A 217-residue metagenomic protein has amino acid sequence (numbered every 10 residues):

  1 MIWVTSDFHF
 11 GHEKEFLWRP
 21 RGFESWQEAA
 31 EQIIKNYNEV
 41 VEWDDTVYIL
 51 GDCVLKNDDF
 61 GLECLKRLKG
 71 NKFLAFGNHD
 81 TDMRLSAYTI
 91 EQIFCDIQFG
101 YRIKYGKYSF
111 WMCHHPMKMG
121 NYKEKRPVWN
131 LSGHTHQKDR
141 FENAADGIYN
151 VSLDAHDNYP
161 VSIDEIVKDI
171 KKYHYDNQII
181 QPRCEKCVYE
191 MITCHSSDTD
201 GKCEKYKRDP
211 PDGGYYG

Functional and structural regions predicted by a protein language model:
M1-G61, V151, A155: N-terminal active-site segment of His-dependent metallophosphoesterases
T5-S6, V47-D52, K72-N78, M112-C113 (+2 more regions): Active-site neighborhood of phospho(di)ester-bond hydrolases with catalytic His/Asp-centered motifs
F10, L55, D80, M117 (+1 more regions): Short, glycine/acidic-enriched loop or turn micro-motifs at the edges of active sites
E24-V40, G70-I90, D154-K172: A short, conserved beta-to-alpha structural element at the edge of catalytic cores that scaffolds binding
D44, K69-N71, K107, R126-P127: A general structural motif
L50-R67, F76, T81-D96, N121-K125 (+1 more regions): Metal-dependent catalytic neighborhoods of phosphoester/phosphodiester hydrolases
I90-I179: Conserved beta-sheet core of the metallophosphoesterase superfamily
I179-G217: Cysteine-centered metal-binding/redox modules
